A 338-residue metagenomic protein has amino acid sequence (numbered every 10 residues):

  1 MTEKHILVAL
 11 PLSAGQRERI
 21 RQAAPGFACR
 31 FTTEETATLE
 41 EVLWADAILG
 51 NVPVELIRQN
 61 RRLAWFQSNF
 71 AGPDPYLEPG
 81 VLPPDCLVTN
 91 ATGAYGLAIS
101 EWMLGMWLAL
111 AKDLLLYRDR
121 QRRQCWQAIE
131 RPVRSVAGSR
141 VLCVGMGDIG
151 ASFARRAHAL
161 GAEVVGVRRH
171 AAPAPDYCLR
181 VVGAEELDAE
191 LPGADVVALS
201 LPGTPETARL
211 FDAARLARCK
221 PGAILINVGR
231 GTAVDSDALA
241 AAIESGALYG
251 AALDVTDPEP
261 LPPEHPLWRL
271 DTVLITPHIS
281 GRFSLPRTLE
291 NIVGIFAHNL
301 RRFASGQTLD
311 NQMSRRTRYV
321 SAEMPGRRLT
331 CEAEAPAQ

Functional and structural regions predicted by a protein language model:
M1-A45, V320, P325-R328, A337-Q338: N-terminal glycine-/charge-rich "phosphate-binding" loop or analogous flexible N-terminal tail
T38-E41, L56-Q59, A189-E190, R215 (+1 more regions): Structural alpha-helical scaffold elements that stabilize or flank donor/cofactor-binding regions in carbohydrate
L43-R120, V133: Phosphate/diphosphate ligand-binding glycine-rich loop within oxidoreductases
S100-L116, A159-A162, G294-R302, Q307: Oxidoreductase and adenylate-handling cofactor-binding alpha/beta cores
Y117-S152, R180: Glycine-rich NAD(P)-binding loop of Rossmann-like domains
A159-Y177: NAD(P)-binding Rossmann-fold cofactor-contacting core
A171-P266: Rossmann-like adenosine-cofactor binding region
G222, V228-Q338: Rossmann-like dinucleotide-binding domain for NAD(H)/NADP(H)
